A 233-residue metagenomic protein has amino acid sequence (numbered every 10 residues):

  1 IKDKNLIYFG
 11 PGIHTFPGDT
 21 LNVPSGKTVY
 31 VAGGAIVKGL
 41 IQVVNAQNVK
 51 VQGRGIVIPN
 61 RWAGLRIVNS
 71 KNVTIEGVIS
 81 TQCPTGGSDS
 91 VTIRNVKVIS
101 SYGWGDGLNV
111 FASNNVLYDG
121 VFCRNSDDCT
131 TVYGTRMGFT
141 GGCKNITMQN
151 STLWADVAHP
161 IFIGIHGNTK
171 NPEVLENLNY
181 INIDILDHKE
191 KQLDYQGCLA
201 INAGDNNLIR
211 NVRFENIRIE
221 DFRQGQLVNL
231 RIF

Functional and structural regions predicted by a protein language model:
K4-T15, N22-V37, V51: Glycine-rich repeat segments that build the extracellular carbohydrate-interaction surface of secreted and virion
H14, D19-V23, I36-N45, P59-N69 (+6 more regions): Glycine-rich beta-solenoid repeat tracts in large extracellular/virion proteins
G26-T28, G33, Q47-V57, K71-T81 (+5 more regions): Right-handed parallel beta-helix
